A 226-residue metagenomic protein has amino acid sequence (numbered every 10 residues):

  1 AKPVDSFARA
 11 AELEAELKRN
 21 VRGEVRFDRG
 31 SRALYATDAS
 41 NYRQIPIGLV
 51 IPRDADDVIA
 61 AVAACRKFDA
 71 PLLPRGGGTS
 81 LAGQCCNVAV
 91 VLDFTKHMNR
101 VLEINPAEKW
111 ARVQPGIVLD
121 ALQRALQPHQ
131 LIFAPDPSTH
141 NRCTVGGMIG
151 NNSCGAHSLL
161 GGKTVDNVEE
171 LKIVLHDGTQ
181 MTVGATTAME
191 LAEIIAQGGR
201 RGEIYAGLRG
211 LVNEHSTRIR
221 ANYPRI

Functional and structural regions predicted by a protein language model:
A1-K67, G77-K109, S138: N-terminal flexible segment immediately upstream of the FAD-binding catalytic core in FAD-dependent oxidoreductases
D57, A70, N152-G155: Charged, amphipathic alpha-helical interaction segments
L72-P74, L81, L122: Extended, hydrophobic alpha-helical segments in both membrane/secreted and soluble proteins
R100-I226: FAD-binding subdomain of flavoenzyme oxidoreductases
